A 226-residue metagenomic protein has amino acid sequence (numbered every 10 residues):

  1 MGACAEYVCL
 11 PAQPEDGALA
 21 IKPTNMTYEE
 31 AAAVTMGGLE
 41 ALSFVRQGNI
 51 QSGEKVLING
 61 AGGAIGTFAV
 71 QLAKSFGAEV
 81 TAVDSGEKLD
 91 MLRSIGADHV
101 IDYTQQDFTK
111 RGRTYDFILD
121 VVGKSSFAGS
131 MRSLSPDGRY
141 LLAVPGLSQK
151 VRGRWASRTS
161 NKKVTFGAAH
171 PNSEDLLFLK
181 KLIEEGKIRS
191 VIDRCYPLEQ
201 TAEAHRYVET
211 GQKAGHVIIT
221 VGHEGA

Functional and structural regions predicted by a protein language model:
M1-G60: NAD(P)H dinucleotide-binding glycine-rich loop of Rossmann-like/cofactor-binding domains, especially the beta1-alpha1
A3-E6, S85-R93, K150-G153: Short, glycine/polar-rich helix-capping loops at beta-to-alpha or helix-loop-helix junctions that flank or form
V8, A41, A73, L92 (+5 more regions): Terminal peptide-recognition signature
Y28, K55-I58, K74-G129: Adenosine-nucleotide cofactor-binding segment
G38-L39, G60-T67, G123: Glycine-rich NAD(P) Rossmann-fold beta1-alpha1 loop
F68-L72: Rossmann-fold NAD(P)-dependent oxidoreductase module
D84, V122-I188, T220-A226: Glycine-rich phosphate-binding loop and adjacent beta-alpha segment of Rossmann(oid) nucleotide-cofactor-binding
K187-V191, E203-A226: C-terminal capping/lid region of NAD(P)-dependent oxidoreductase domains
